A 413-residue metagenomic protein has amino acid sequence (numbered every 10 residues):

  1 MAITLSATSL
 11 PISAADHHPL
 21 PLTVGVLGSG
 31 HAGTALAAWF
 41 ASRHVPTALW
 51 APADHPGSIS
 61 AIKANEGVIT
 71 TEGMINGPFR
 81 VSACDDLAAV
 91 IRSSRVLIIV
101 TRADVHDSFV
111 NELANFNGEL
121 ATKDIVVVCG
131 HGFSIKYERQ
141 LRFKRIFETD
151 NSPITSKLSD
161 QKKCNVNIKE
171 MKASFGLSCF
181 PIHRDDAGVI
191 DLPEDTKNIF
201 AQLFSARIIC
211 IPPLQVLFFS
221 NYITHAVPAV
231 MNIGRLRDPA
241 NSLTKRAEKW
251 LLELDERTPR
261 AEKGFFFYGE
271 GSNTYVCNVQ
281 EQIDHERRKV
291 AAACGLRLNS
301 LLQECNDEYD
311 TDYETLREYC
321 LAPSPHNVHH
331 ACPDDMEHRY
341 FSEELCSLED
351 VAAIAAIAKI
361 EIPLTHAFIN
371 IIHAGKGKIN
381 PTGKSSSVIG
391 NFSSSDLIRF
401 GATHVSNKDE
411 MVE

Functional and structural regions predicted by a protein language model:
A2-E72: NAD(P)+-binding Rossmann beta1-loop-alpha1 motif at the extreme N-terminus of oxidoreductases
L5-S13, H18, E248, D255-F266 (+2 more regions): NAD(P)-dependent Rossmann-like dehydrogenase/reductase catalytic/cofactor-binding core
L22, K123, A173-F175: Nucleotide donor/acceptor-binding cores
G73-V96: A structured beta-alpha segment of the ubiquitous adenosine-cofactor-binding alpha/beta core
V96-I98, A103-I168, K197: Rossmann-like NAD(P)(H) cofactor-binding subdomain of soluble oxidoreductases
S159-V279, I283: Substrate/ligand-engaging "lid" and interaction regions
